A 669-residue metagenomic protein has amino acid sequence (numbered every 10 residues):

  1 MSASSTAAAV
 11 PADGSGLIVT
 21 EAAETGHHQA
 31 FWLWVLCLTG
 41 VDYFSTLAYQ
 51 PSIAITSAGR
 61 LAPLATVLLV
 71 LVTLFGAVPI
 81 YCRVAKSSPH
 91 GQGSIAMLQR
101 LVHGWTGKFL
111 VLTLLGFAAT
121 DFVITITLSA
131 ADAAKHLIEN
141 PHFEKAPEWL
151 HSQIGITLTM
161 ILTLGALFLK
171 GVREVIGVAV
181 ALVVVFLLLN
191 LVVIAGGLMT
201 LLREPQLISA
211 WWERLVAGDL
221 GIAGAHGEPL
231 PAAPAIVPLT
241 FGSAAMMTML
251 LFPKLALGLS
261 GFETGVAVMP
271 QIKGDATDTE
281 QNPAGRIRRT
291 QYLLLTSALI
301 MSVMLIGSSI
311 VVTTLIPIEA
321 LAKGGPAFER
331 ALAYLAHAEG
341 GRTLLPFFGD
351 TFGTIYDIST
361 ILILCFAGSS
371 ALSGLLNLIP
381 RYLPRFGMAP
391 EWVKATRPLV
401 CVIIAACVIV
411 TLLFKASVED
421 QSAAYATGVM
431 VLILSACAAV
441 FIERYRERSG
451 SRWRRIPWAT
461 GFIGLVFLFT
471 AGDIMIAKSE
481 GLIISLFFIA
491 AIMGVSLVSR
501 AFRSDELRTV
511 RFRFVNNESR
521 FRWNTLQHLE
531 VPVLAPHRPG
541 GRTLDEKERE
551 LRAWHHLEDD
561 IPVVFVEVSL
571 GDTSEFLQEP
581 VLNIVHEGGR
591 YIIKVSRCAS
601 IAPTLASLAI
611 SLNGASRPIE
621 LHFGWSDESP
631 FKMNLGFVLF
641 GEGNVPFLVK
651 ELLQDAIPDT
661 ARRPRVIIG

Functional and structural regions predicted by a protein language model:
M1-E24, E506-G669: Cytosolic C-terminal regulatory domains/tails of membrane transporters and channels
M1-Y49, L98-R100, G104-L112: Membrane-interface "cap" regions at the ends of multi-pass membrane proteins
A23-Q29, W34, V84, S88-T120 (+4 more regions): Transmembrane-helix boundary/entry motifs in multi-pass membrane transporters
S52-R100, T106-V111, T127-M160, V185 (+1 more regions): Extracellular loop-to-transmembrane helix junctions
G104-K108, E148-T159, K273-M304, P380-K415 (+1 more regions): Loop-to-transmembrane helix boundary motifs in multi-pass membrane proteins
L187-P231, I310-P317, A436-S451, G472-M475 (+1 more regions): Hydrophobic alpha-helical segments and their helix-loop junctions in multi-pass secondary transporters
G197-A210, T277-P283, T296-A333: Extracellular/periplasmic helix-exit of transmembrane alpha-helices
S209, E213, P390-L399, I433-L482 (+1 more regions): C-terminal membrane-solvent junction of multi-pass transporters and transport-like membrane proteins
